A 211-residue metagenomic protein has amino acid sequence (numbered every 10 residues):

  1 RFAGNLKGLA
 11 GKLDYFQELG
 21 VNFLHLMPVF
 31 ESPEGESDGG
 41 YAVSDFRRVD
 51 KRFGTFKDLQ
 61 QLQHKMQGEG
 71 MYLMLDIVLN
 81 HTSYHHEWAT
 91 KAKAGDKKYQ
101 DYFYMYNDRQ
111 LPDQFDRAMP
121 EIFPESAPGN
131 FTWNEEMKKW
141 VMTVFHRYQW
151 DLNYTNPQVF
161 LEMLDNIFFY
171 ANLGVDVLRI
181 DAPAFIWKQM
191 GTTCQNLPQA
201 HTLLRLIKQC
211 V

Functional and structural regions predicted by a protein language model:
R1-T155, F160-L161, N172, P183-V211: Acidic/aromatic-lined carbohydrate-recognition and catalytic surfaces of CAZymes acting on diverse glycans
Y170-A171, D176-I180: Active-site regions of oxyanion-processing enzymes, predominantly non-cytosolic
